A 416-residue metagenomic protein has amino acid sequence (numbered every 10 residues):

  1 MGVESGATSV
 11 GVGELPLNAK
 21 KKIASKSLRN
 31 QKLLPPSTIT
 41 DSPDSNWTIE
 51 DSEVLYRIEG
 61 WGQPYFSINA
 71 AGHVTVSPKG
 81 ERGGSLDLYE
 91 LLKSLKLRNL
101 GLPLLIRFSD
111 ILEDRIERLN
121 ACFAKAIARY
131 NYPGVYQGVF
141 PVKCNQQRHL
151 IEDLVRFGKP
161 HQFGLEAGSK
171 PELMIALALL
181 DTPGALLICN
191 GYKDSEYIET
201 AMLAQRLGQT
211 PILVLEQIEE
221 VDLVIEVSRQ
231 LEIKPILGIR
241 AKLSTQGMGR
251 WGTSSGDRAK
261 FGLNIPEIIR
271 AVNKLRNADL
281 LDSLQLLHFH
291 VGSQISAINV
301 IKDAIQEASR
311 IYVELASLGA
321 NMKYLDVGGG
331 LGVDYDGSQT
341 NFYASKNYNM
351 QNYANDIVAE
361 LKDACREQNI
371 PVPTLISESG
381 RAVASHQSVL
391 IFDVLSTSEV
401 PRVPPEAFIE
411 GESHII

Functional and structural regions predicted by a protein language model:
M1-L15: Short, C-terminally biased terminal segments at protein or domain edges
G11-G101: Conserved, well-structured core domains of diverse proteins
Q63, I68-Q146: Low-complexity, highly charged intrinsically disordered N-terminal segments that act as targeting/localization
N69-A71, K79, E216, K242 (+2 more regions): Structured loops at beta-to-helix junctions and adjacent beta-edge loops in soluble globular domains
G101, L284, V291-I416: C-terminal active-site-proximal or functional interface alpha/beta core segments in diverse enzymes
D110-R118, R270, E307, D356: A non-catalytic, amphipathic alpha-helix used as a structural packing/dimerization or gating element in enzyme scaffolds
R115, L119-C122, A126, V227 (+6 more regions): Change "in soluble alpha/beta enzymes" to "in soluble alpha/beta proteins
Y132-D326, V333, Y348-N352: Active-site-proximal beta-alpha core segment in soluble small-molecule metabolic enzymes
